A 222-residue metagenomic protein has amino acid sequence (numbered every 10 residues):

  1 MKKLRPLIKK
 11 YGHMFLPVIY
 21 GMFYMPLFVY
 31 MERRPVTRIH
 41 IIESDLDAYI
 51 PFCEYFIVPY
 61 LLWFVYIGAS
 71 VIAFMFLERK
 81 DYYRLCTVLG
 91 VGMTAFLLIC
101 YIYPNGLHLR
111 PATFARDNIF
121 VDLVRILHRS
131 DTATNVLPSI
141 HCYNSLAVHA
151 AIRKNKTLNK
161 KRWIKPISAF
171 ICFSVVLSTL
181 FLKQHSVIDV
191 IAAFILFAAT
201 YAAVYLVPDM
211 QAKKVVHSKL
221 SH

Functional and structural regions predicted by a protein language model:
K2-G68, A115, V124: N-terminal transmembrane-helix/juxtamembrane module of multi-pass inner/ER membrane proteins
M22, L62-Y66, Y143-N144, I191-I195: Membrane-embedded alpha-helical segments of multi-pass membrane proteins, especially the transmembrane helices
M25-L27, M93-I102, F170-L180: Aromatic-anchored segments of alpha-helical transmembrane domains
E32-D45, M75-W163, Q211-L220: Membrane-interface loops
I57-A73, G90-T94, N144: Hydrophobic alpha-helical transmembrane segments
Y66-V71, A147-A151, F170-S178: Hydrophobic, membrane-inserted alpha-helices
P111-F114, T132-L137, S174-Y201: Interfacial helix-loop-helix junctions of multi-pass membrane proteins
S186, A192-H222: C-terminal membrane module of polytopic membrane proteins
